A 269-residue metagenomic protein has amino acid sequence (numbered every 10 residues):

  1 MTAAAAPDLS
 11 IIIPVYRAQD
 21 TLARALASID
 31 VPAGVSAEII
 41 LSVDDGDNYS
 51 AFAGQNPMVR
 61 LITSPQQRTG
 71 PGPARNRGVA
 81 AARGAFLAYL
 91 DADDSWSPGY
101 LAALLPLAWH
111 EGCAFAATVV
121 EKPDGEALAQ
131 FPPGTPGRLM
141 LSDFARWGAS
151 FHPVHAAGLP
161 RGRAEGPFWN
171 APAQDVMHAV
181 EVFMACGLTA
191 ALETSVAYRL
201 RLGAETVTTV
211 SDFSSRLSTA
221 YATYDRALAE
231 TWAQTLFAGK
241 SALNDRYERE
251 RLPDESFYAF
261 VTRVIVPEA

Functional and structural regions predicted by a protein language model:
M1-S28: N-proximal low-complexity "stem/linker" segments adjacent to membrane-targeting elements
A27-S36: Short, acidic, metal-binding catalytic loop of nucleotide-sugar glycosyltransferases
L41-F52, R68, D91: A conserved acidic beta->alpha catalytic loop
P65-A82: Glycine-rich, basic loop-to-helix element that forms the pyrophosphate-binding segment of sugar-nucleotide handling
L87: Short aromatic/hydrophobic "clamp" motif used to bind/position activated sugar donors
L101-A129: Conserved donor NDP-sugar-binding/catalytic core segment of glycosyltransferases
R138-S215: Conserved nucleotide-sugar donor-binding catalytic segment
V196-G203, T208-K240, F257-P267: Catalytic core of nucleotide-sugar-dependent glycosyltransferases
